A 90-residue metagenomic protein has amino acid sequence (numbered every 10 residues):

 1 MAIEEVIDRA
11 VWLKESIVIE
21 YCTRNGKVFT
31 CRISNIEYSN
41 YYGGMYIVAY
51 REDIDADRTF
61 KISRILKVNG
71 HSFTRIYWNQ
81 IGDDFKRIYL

Functional and structural regions predicted by a protein language model:
M1-L90: Core beta-strand-centered patch of the WYL/Sm-like small regulatory domain
